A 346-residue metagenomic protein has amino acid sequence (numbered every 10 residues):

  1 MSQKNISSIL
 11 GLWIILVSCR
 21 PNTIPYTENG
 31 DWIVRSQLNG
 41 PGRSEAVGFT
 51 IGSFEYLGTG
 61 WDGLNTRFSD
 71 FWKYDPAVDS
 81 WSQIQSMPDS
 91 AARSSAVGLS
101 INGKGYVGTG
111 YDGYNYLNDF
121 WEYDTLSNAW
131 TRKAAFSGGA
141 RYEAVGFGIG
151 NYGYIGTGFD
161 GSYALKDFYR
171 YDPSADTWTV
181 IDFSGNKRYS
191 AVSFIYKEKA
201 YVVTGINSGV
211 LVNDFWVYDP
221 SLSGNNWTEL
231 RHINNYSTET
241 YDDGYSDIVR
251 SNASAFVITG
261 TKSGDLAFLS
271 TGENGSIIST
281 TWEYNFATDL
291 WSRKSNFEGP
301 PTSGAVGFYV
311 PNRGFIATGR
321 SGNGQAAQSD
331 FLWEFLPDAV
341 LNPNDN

Functional and structural regions predicted by a protein language model:
M1-V17: Sec-dependent bacterial lipoprotein signal peptides
C19-N346: Kelch-like beta-propeller repeat domains
